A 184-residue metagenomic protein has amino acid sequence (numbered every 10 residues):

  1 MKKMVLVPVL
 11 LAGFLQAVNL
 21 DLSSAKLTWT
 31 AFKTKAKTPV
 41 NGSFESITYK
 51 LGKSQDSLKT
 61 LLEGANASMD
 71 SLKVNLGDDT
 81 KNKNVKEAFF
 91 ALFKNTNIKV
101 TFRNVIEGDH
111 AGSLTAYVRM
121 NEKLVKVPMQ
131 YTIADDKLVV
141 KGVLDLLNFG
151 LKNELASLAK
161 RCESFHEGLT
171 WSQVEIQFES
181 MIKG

Functional and structural regions predicted by a protein language model:
M4-G13: Sec-dependent N-terminal signal peptides
A17-G184: Low-complexity, acidic/polar, glycine-enriched regions of mature
